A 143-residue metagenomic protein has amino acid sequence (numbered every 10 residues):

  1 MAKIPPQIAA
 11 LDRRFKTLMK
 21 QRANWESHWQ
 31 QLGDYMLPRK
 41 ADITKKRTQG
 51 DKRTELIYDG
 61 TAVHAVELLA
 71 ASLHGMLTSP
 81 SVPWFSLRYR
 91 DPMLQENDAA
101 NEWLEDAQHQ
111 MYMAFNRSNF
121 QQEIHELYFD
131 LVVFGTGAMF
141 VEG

Functional and structural regions predicted by a protein language model:
M1-G143: Extended, helix-rich architectural segments
